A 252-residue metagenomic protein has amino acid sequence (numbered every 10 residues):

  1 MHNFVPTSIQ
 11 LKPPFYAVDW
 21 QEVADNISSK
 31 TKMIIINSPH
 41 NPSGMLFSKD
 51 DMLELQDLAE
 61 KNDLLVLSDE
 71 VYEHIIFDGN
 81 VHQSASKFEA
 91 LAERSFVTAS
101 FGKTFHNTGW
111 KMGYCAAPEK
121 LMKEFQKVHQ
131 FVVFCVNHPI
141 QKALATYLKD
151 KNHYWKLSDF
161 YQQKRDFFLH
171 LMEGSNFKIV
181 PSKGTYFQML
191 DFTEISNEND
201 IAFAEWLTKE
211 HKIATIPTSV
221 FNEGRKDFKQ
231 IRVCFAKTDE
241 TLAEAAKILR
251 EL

Functional and structural regions predicted by a protein language model:
M1-P6: Substrate-binding/gating loop at the entrance of the active-site cleft, primarily in PLP-dependent aminotransferase-like
L11-D78: Active-site phosphate-binding strand-loop segment of PLP-dependent enzymes
Q21-D25, W206-T215, F221-L252: PLP-dependent enzyme catalytic core of the Aspartate aminotransferase-like
F88-E124: Active-site PLP attachment segment
A90, K120-P139: Active-site C-terminal subdomain of aminotransferase-like
F125-V132, L148-H170, S196-N199: Structural signature of PLP-dependent enzymes
Q141, A145, Y161-L169, I179-F192 (+1 more regions): Conserved glycine-rich beta-strand-loop-beta hairpin in the small C-terminal domain of fold type I
